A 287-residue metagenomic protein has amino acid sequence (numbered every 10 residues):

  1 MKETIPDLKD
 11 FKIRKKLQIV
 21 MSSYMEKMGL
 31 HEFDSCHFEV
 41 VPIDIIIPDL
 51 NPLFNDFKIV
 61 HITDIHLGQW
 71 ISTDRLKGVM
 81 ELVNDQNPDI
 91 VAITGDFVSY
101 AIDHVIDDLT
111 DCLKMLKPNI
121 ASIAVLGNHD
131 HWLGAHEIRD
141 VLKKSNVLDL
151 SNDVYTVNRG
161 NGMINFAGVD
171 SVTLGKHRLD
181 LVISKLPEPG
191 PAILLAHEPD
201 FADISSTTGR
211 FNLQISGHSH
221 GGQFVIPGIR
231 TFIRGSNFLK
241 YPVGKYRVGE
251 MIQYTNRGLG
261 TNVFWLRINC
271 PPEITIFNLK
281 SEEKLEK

Functional and structural regions predicted by a protein language model:
M1-I59, Q69: Acidic, histidine-bearing metal-coordination/catalytic regions of metal-dependent phosphoesterases
L30-S35, I62-R75, F97-H104, D130-G134 (+2 more regions): Acidic/histidine-rich helix-loop elements that form or flank divalent-metal/phosphate-binding sites at the catalytic
F38, I47-V60, V147-L148, Y155-A167 (+2 more regions): Beta-strand-turn-beta hairpins that frame and shape the catalytic cleft of phosphate-ester-processing enzymes
V60-T63, V91-D96, A121-N128, L150-D153 (+4 more regions): Active-site neighborhood of phospho(di)ester-bond hydrolases with catalytic His/Asp-centered motifs
G68-N158: Core catalytic region of metal-dependent phosphoesterases/phosphodiesterases, especially metallo-beta-lactamase-like
F97-Y100, N128-W132, V157, V172-L174 (+3 more regions): Solvent-exposed loop/turn segments at secondary-structure junctions within structured extracellular/periplasmic domains
D140, K144-V147, R159-I204, R267-I268: Binuclear metal-dependent hydrolase catalytic cores centered on His/Asp/Glu-rich metal-binding motifs
K144, P199-N278, E283: Conserved beta-sheet core of the metallophosphoesterase superfamily
